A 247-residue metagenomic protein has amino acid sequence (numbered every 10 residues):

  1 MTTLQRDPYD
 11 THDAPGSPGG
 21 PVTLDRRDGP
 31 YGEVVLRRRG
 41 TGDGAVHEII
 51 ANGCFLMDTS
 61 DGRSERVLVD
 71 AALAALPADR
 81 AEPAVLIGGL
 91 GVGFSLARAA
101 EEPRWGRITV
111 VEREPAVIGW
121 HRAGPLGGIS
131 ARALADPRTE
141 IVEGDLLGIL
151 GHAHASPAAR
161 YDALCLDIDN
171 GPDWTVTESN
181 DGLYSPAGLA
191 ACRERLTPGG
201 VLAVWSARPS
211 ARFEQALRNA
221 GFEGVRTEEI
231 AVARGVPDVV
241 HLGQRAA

Functional and structural regions predicted by a protein language model:
M1-A75, E101: Rossmann-like AdoMet
T2-T3, A211-E214: Class I (Rossmann-like) S-adenosyl-L-methionine-dependent methyltransferase catalytic domain, capturing the SAM-binding
T3, G62-L196, V204-W205, A220 (+2 more regions): The AdoMet/dcAdoMet-binding core of the Class I SAM-like
R37, H241-Q244: Conserved hydrophobic/aromatic positions in well-ordered beta-strands
D58, G93, A211: Loop/helix-junction capping segments adjacent to catalytic residues or to phosphate/diphosphate-binding pockets
G200: Glycine-centered, small-residue-biased loops immediately flanking beta-strands in adenine/cofactor-binding cores
A207-P209: Active-site beta-loop-alpha junctions enriched in small/polar residues
E214-I230, Q244-A247: A SAM-dependent methyltransferase catalytic signature shared across enzymes that methylate proteins
